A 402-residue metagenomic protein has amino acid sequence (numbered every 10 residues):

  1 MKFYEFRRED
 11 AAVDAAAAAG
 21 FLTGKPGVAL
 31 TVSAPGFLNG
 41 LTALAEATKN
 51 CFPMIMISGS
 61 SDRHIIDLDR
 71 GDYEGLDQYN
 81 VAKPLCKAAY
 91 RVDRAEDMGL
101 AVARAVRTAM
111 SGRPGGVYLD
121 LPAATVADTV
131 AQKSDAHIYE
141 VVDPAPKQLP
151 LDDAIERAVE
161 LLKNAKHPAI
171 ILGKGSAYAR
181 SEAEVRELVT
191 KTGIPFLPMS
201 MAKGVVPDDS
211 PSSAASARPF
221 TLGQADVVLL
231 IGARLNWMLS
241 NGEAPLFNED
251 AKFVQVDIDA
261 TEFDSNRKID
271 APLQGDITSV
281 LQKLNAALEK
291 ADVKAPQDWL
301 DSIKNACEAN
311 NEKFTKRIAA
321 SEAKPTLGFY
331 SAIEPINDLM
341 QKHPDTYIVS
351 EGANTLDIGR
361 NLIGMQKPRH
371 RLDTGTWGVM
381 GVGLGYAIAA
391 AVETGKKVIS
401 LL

Functional and structural regions predicted by a protein language model:
M1-A295, L339, Y347, K397-I399: N-terminal alpha/beta PP-like core and its mobile active-site loop of ThDP/TPP-dependent enzymes
D10, G99, A179, D301-N305 (+2 more regions): An alpha-helix initiation/capping motif
D135-A154, A295-T326: Long, charged amphipathic helices and adjacent flexible linkers at domain junctions
C307-E393: Active-site diphosphate/adenylate-binding microenvironment
Y386, V398-L402: Extended, hydrophobic alpha-helical segments in both membrane/secreted and soluble proteins
